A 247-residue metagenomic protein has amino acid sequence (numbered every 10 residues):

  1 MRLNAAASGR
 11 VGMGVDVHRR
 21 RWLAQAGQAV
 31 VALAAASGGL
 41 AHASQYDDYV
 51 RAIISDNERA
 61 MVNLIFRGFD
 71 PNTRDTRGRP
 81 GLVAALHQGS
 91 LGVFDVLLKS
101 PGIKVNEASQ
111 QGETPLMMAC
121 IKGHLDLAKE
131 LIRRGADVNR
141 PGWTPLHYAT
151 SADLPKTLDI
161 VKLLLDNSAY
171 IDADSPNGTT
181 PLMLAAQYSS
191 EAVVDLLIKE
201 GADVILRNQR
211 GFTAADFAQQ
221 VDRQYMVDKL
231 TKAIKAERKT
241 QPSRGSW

Functional and structural regions predicted by a protein language model:
N4, G9-V30: N-terminal secretory signal peptides and thylakoid transit peptides that target proteins across membranes
A26-G27, G39-F69, T76-R79, D95 (+2 more regions): Intrinsically disordered, low-complexity regulatory segments in ankyrin-centric signaling systems
H42-D48, N167, E200, Q209-F212 (+1 more regions): Ankyrin-repeat-protein effector appendages
S44-R51, R74-P80, A108-T114, N139-Y148 (+2 more regions): Ankyrin-repeat boundary/"N-cap" motif
R51-D56, A84-S90, M118-H124, Y148-T157 (+2 more regions): Ankyrin repeat A-helix N-terminal signature
I65-D70, D95-K104, K129-A136, K162-Y170 (+2 more regions): Ankyrin repeat domain, specifically the short helix-to-loop turn at the C-terminus of the second helix of each repeat
P101-S151: A generic tandem-repeat structural signature
Y170-T213, F217: Ankyrin-repeat and related helical/solenoid repeat scaffolds used for protein-protein interactions
